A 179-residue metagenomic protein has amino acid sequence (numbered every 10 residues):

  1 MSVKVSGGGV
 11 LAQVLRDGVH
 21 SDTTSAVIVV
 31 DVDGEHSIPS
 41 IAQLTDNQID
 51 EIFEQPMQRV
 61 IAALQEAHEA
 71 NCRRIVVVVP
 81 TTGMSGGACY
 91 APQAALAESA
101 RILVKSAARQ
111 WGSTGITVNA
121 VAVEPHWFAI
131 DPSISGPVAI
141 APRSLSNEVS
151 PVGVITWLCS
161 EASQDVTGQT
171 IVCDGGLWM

Functional and structural regions predicted by a protein language model:
M1-T23: Canonical Rossmann dinucleotide-binding motif of NAD(H)/NADP(H)-dependent dehydrogenases/reductases, specifically
L11-G18, P92-V104, S133-V138: Short, aromatic/basic amphipathic alpha-helical patches
S25-V27, R74: Structural motif
V29-E35, D174: Short, well-ordered coil/turn residues at beta-beta hairpins and beta-strand->alpha-helix junctions within
V32-D33, S40-R59, H68-S113, A122-F128: Catalytic loop of short-chain dehydrogenase/reductase
Q55-A62, S113, A120-V123, S135-G175: C-terminal helical subdomain
W178: Residues immediately C-terminal
